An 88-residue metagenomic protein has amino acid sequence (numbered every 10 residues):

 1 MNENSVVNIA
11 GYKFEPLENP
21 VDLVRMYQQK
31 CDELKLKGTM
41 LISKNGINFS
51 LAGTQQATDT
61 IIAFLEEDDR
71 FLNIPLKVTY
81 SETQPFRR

Functional and structural regions predicted by a protein language model:
M1-E18: Short glycine-/aliphatic-rich beta-strand segments at the starts of folded cytosolic domains
K13, L51-A52: N-terminal intrinsically disordered, compositionally biased regulatory/targeting segments that precede the folded
F14-K35: Short amphipathic alpha-helix segments
P20, K37, V78-S81: Acidic, two-metal ion nucleic-acid-processing modules in DNA metabolism proteins
T39, S50: Short, surface-exposed charged micro-motifs
I42-I47: Short Gly/Ser/Thr- and Asp/Glu-enriched loop/turn motifs at secondary-structure junctions
A52-T58: Helix N-cap motif at beta-to-alpha junctions
T58-R88: Extended, charged alpha/beta regions that create polyanion-binding interfaces
